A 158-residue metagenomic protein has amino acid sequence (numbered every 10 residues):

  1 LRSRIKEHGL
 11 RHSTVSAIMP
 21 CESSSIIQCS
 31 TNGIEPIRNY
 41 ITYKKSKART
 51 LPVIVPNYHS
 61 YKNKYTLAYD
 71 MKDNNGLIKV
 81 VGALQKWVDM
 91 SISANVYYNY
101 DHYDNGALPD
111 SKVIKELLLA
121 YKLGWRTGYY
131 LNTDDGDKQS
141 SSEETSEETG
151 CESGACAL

Functional and structural regions predicted by a protein language model:
L1: Active-site-adjacent elements of ketosynthase-type condensing enzymes
R4-R11, S16-S146, A155-L158: Catalytic alpha/beta core of large soluble enzyme barrels
G150-E152: Processing junctions and N-termini across compartments
